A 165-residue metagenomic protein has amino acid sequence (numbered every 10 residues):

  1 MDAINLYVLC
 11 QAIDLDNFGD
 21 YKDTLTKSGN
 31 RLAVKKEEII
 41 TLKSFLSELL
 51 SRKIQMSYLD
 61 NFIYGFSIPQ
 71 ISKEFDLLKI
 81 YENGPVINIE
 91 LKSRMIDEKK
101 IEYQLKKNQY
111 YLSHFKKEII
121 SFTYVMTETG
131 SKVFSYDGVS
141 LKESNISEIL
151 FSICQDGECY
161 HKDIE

Functional and structural regions predicted by a protein language model:
M1-I164: Accessory nucleic-acid engagement/destabilization modules that flank
